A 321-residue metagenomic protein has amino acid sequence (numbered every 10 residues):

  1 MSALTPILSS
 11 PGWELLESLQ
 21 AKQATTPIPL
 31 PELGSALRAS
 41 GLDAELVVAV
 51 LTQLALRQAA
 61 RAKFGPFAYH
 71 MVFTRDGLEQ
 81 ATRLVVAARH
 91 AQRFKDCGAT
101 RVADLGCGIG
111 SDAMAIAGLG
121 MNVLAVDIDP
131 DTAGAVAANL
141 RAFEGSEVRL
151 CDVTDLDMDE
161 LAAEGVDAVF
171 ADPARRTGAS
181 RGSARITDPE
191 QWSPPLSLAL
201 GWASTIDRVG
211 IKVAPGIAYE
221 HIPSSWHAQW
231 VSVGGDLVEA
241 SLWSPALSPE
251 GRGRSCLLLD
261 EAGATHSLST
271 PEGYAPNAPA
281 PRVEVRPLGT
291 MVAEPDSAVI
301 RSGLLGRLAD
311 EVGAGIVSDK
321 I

Functional and structural regions predicted by a protein language model:
M1-T100: S-adenosyl-L-methionine
M1-T25, F170, R175-I321: Class I S-adenosyl-L-methionine
A81, G106-S111: Class I SAM-dependent methyltransferase "Motif I" SAM/SAH-binding loop
G98-G108: Conserved class I S-adenosyl-L-methionine
T100, D167, D207: Conserved acidic residues
I109-M121: Conserved SAM-binding loop of SAM-dependent methyltransferases across substrates and taxa, primarily the Class I
N122-D127: Conserved SAM-binding motif I beta-strand of class I
I128-D167: S-adenosyl-L-methionine
